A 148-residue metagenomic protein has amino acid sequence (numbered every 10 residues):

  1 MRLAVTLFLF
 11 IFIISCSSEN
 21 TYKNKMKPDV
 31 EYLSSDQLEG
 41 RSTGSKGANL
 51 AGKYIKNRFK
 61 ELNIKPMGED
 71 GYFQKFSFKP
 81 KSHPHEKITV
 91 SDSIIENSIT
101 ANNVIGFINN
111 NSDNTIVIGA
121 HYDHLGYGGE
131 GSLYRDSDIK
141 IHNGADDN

Functional and structural regions predicted by a protein language model:
M1-Y22: Bacterial Sec-dependent N-terminal signal peptides
T21-N24, V30: Periplasmic POTRA and POTRA-like interaction domains that precede and scaffold membrane channels/assemblies
D29-R41: Acidic/histidine-rich, surface-exposed loop or edge segments in extracytoplasmic proteins
E31-S34, Q74, N103-F107, T115-G119: Structural recognition of the beta-strand scaffold that forms the well-ordered cores of secreted hydrolase catalytic
L38, F76, H142: Short clusters of hydrophobic/aromatic residues that line enzyme substrate/ligand-binding pockets
L38-E39, T100, D136-D138: Flexible glycine/proline-enriched surface loops and loop-helix/loop-strand junctions
R41-F107: A non-catalytic alpha/beta surface segment that caps or lines the substrate-entry region of metallo-dependent hydrolase
G106, N114-G119, H124-N148: Alpha-helical metal-binding/catalytic segments enriched in His/Glu/Asp
